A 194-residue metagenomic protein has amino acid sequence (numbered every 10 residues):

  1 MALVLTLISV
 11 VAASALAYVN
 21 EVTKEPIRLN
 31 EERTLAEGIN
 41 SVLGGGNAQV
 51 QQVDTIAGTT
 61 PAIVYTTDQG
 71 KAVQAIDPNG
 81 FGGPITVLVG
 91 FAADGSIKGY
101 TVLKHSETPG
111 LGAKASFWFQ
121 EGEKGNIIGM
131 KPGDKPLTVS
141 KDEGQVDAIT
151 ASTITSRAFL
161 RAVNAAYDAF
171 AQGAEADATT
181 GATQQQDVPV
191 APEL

Functional and structural regions predicted by a protein language model:
M1-L194: Flexible, solvent-exposed loop/hinge segments and secondary-structure transition points
